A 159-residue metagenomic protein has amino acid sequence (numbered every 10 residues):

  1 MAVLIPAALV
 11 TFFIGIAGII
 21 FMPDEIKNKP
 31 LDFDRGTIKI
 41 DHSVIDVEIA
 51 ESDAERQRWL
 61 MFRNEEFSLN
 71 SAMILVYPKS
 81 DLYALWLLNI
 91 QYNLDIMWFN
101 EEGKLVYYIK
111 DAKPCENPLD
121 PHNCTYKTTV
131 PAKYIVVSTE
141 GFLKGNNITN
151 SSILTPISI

Functional and structural regions predicted by a protein language model:
M1-V10: N-terminal Sec-pathway targeting helices
G15-I159: Compact, glycine-rich, soluble single-domain proteins
